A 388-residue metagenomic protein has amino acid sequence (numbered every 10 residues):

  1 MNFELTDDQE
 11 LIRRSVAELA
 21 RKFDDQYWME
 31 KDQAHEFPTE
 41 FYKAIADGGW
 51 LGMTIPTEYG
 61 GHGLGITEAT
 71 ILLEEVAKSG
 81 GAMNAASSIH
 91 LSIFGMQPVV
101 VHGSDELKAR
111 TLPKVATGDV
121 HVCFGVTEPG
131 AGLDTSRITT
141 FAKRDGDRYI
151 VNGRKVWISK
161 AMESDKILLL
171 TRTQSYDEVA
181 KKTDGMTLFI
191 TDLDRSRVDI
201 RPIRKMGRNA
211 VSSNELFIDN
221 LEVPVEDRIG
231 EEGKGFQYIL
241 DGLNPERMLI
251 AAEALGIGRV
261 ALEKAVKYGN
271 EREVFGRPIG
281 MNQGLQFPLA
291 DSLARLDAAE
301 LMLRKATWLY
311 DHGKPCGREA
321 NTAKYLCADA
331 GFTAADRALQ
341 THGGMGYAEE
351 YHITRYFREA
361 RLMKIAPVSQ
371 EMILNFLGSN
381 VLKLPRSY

Functional and structural regions predicted by a protein language model:
M1-G80, I89, H102-L107, K114-D119 (+5 more regions): Alpha-helical interface subdomain recognition
L64-I66, D134-S136, K160-D165, A180-D184 (+2 more regions): Short glycine/proline-enriched turns and hinge-like loops at secondary-structure junctions
I89, V115, G130-L133, W157-K160 (+2 more regions): Short Gly/Pro-enriched turn/cap motifs at secondary-structure boundaries
S92-H102: Helix-loop "lid/cap" segments that line or gate small-molecule binding pockets
T111, I138, R154-V156, R201-R204: Short beta-alpha junctions and helix-cap segments that line functional grooves
G118-V126, L169-L170: A short, Trp-centered hydrophobic/proline-enriched beta-strand micro-motif
R137, D194-E222: Flexible, small-/acidic-enriched active-site or ligand-binding loops
D147-R148, N152-R201: A short core secondary-structure module
